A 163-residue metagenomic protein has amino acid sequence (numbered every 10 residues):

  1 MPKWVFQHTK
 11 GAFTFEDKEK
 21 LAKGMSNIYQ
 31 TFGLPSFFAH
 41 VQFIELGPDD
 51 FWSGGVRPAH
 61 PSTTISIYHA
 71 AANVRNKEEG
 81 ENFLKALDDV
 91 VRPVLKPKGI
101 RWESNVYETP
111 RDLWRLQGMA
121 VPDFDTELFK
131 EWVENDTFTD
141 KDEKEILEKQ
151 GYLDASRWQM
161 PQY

Functional and structural regions predicted by a protein language model:
M1-Y163: A domain-level signal for the structural core that forms small-molecule/cofactor-binding pockets and catalytic centers
